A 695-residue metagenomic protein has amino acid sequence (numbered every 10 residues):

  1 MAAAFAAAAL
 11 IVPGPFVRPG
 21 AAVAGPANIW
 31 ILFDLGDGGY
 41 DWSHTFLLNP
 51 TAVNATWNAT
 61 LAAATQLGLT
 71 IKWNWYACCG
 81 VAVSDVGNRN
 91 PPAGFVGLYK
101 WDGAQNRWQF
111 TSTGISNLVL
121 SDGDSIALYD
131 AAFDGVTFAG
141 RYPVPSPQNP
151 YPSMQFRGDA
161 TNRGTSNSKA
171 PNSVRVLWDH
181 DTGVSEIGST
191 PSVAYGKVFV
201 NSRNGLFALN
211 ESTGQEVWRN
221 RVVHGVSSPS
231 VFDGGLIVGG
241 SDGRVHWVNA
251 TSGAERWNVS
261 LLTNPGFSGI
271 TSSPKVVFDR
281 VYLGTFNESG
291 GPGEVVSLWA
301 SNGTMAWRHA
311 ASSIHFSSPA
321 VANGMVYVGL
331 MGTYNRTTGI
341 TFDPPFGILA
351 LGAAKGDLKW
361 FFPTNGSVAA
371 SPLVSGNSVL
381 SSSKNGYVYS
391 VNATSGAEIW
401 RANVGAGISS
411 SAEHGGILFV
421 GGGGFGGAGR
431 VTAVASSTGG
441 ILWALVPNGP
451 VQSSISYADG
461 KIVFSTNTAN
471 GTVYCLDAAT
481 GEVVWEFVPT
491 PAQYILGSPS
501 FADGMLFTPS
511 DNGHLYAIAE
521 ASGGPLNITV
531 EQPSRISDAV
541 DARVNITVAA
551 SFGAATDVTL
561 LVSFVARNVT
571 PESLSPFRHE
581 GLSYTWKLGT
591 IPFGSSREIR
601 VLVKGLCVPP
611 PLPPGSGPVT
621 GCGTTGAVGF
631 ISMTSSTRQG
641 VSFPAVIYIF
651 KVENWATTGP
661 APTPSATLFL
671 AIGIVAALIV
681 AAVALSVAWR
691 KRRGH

Functional and structural regions predicted by a protein language model:
M1-P26, A59, P147-F156, V174 (+4 more regions): Secretory targeting signatures
V12-Q148: Ubiquitin-like/PB1-type beta-grasp interaction modules and other compact soluble beta-rich domains
Q148-E186, G205, Q215-V222, A254-P265 (+8 more regions): Aromatic (tryptophan-biased) beta-strands that constitute blades/sheets of beta-rich domains
P152-G158, V184-L206, V222-V245, G266-V295 (+5 more regions): Repeat-blade elements of multi-bladed beta-propeller folds
L496, L515, G523-L526, G621-C622 (+1 more regions): Extracellular/luminal low-complexity Ser/Thr/Pro-rich, glycosylation-prone repeat/linker regions
S534-T556: Short beta-strand elements of extracellular/lumenal beta-sandwich folds
T556-F593, I647: A surface/secretory-pathway sequence property marking extracellular, secreted, or lumenal proteins enriched
T590-C622: Low-complexity, intrinsically disordered segments enriched in Ser/Thr together with acidic residues
